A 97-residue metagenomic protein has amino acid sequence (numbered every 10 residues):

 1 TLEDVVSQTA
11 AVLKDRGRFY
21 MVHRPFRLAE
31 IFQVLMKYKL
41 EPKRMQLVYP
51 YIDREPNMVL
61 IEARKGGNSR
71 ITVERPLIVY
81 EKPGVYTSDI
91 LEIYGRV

Functional and structural regions predicted by a protein language model:
T1-Y49, R54-P56: Conserved Class I SAM-dependent methyltransferase catalytic core
P56-V97: SAM/dcSAM-binding transferase cores
